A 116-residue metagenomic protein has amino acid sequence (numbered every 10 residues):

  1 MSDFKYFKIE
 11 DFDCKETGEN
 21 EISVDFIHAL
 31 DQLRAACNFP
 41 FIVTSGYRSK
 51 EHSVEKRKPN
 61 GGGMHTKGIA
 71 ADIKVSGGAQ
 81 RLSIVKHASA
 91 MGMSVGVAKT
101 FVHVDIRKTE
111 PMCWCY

Functional and structural regions predicted by a protein language model:
M1-E19: N-terminal, Lys/Arg- and Ser/Thr-rich interaction peptides
S2-F4, N38, K99: Sequence-level motif detector for i,i+2 pairs with an aromatic at +2
D3, H52, N60-G62: Glycine-rich, flexible loop/turn motifs
K15, N38, W114-Y116: Secreted/luminal cysteine- and crosslink-motif detector
E16, S45, V75: Short glycine-centered, acidic/aromatic-flanked micro-motifs in structured strand/loop junctions that mark active-site
I22, F26-A29, Q80, I84: Stable alpha-helical elements in mature extracytoplasmic
I27-K58: Extended, low-complexity, intrinsically disordered C-terminal regulatory tails of eukaryotic serine/threonine kinases
G61-Y116: Catalytic cores and adjacent binding grooves of peptidoglycan-active enzymes
